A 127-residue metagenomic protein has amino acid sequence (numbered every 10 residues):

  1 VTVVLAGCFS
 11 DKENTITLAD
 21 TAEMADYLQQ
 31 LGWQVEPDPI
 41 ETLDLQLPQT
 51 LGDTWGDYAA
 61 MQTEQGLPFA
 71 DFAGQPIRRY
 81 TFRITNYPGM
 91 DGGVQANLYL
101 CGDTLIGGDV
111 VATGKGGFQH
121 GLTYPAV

Functional and structural regions predicted by a protein language model:
V4-G7: C-terminal motif of bacterial Sec signal peptides marking the signal peptidase cleavage site
F9-A19: Bacterial Sec signal peptide processing site at the extreme N-terminus
L18-A22, L45: Soluble non-cytosolic domains of exported or imported proteins
A22-Q30: Solvent-exposed, polar/charged alpha-helical surfaces in well-ordered, non-transmembrane soluble domains, broadly
Q30, F72, L100-T104: A short, structured loop/turn motif at beta-sheet edges
W33-D91: Mature extracytoplasmic domains of secretory-pathway proteins
G93-V127: A short, surface-exposed interaction/processing loop segment used at functional sites
